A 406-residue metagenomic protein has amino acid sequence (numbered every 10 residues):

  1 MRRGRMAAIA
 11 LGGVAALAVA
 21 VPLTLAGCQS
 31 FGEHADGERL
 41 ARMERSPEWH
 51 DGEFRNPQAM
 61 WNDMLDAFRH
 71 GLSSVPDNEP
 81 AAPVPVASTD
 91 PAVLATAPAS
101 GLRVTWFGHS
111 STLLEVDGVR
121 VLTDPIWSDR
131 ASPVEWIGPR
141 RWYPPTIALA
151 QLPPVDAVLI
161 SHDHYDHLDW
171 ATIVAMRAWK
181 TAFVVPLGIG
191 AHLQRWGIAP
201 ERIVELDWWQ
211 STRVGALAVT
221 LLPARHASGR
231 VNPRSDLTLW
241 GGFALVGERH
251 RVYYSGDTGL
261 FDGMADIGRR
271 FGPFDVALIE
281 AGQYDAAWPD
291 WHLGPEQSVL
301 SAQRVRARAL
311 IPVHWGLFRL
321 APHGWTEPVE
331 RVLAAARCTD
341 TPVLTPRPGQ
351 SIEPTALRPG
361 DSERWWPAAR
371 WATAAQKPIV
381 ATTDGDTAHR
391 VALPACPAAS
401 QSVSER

Functional and structural regions predicted by a protein language model:
R5-Q151, V246-G256, D275-G282, V332 (+4 more regions): Metallo-beta-lactamase
Q29-G52, A148, A157, A182-A191 (+2 more regions): Cap/insert and terminal regions of metallo-dependent hydrolase folds
N78-A99, P186-H250, R331-G349, T355-D361: Metallo-beta-lactamase
S111-E115, R213-P273, P289, L293-Q297: Catalytic core of the metallo-beta-lactamase
T123-D124, A182-V184, P200-W208, D275-L278: Short hydrophobic/aromatic-enriched beta-strand-loop microsegments
P125-W127, D163, A224-H226, G256-T258 (+3 more regions): Active-site metal-binding loops of divalent metal-dependent hydrolases
T146-W179, L187-G188: Di-metal (Zn2+ and/or Mg2+/Mn2+) metal-binding site signature of metallo-dependent hydrolases with the MBL/beta-CASP
G197-R213, R270, D285-W288, P295-R406: Binuclear metal-ion centers of metallo-dependent hydrolases, dominated by the metallo-beta-lactamase
